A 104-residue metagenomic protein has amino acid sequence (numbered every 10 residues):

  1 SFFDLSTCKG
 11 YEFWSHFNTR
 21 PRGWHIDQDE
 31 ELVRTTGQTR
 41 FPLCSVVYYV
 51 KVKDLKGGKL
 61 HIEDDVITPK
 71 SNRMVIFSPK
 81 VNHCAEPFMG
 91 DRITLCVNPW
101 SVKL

Functional and structural regions predicted by a protein language model:
S1-M74, K80-L104: Fe(II)/2-oxoglutarate oxygenase catalytic core
